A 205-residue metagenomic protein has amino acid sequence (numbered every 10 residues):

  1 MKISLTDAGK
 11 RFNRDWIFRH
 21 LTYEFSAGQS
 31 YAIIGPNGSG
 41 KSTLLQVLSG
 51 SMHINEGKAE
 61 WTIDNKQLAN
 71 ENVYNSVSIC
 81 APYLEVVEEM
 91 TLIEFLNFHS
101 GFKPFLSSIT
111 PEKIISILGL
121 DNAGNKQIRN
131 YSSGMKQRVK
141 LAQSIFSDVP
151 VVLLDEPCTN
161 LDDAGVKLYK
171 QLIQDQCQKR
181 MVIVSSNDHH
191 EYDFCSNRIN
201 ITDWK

Functional and structural regions predicted by a protein language model:
I3, F18-H20: Conserved structural motif at the start of ABC-family nucleotide-binding domains
I34-P36: The feature captures the beta-strand-to-loop junction immediately N-terminal to the Walker
S49: Helix-to-loop junction immediately C-terminal to a conserved catalytic motif
I54-V73: Conserved ABC transporter NBD signature motif
Y83, E88-P104: Q-loop/switch helix immediately C-terminal to the Walker
S108-G124: Conserved ABC ATPase "signature" region
L141: Hydrophobic anchor residue at the start of the ABC signature
V152-E156: Catalytic Walker B motif of ABC-type/P-loop ATPase nucleotide-binding domains
